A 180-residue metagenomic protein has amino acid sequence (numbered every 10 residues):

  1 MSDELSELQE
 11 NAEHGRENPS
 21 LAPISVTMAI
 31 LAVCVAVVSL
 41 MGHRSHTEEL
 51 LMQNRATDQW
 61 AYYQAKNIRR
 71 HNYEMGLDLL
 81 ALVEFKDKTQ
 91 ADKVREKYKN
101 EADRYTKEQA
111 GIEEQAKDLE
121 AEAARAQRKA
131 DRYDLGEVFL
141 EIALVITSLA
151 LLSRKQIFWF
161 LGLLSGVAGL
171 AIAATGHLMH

Functional and structural regions predicted by a protein language model:
M1-V26: N-terminal positive-inside, membrane-proximal cytosolic segments immediately preceding the first
S6, A110-A123, L135-I146: Juxtamembrane amphipathic/hinge helix adjacent to a transmembrane helix
P19, P23, I142-H180: Juxtamembrane interface at the cytosolic side of transmembrane helices
V26-V38: Hydrophobic membrane-insertion alpha-helices, especially the h-region of bacterial N-terminal signal peptides
S39-D131: Cytosol/matrix-facing amphipathic helices and coiled-coil assembly/linker segments of eukaryotic membrane proteins
R128-I142, Q156-W159: N-terminal membrane-entry
